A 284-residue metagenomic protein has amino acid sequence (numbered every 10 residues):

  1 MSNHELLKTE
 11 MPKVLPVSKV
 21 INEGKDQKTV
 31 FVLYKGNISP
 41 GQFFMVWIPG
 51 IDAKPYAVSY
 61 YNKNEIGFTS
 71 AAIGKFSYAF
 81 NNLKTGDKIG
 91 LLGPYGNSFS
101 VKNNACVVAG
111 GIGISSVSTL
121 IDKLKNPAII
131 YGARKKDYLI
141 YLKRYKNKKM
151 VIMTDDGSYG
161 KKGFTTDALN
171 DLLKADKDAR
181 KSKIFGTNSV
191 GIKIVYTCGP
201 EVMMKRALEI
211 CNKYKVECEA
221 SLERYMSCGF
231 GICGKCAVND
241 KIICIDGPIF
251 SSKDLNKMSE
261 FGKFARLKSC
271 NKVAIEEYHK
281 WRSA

Functional and structural regions predicted by a protein language model:
M1-M11, K174-G191, A265-C270, E277-A284: Short, Lys/Arg-enriched, disordered terminal segments
S2-T85: Ferredoxin-reductase
K75-E223: FNR/FR-type flavoprotein reductase catalytic core
A128, Y138-Y145, Y225, S269-A284: Helix-rich terminal scaffold detector
E201-V202, E223-P248: Local cysteine-cluster metal-coordination motifs and their immediate loop/turn environment, predominantly Fe-S cluster
N239-A284: Short Fe-S-cluster ligation motifs
